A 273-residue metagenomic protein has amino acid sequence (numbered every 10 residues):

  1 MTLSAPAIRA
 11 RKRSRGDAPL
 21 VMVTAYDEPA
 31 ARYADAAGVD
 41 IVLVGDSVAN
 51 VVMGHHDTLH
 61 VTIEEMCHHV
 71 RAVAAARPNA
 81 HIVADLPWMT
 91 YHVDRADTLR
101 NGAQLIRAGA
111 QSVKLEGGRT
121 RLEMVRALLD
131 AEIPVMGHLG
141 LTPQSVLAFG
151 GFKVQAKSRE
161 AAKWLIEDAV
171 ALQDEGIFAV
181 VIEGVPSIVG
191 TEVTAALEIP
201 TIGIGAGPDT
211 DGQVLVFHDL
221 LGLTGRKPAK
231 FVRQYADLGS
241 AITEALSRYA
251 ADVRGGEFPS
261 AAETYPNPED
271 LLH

Functional and structural regions predicted by a protein language model:
M1-H273: Alpha/beta enzyme core
